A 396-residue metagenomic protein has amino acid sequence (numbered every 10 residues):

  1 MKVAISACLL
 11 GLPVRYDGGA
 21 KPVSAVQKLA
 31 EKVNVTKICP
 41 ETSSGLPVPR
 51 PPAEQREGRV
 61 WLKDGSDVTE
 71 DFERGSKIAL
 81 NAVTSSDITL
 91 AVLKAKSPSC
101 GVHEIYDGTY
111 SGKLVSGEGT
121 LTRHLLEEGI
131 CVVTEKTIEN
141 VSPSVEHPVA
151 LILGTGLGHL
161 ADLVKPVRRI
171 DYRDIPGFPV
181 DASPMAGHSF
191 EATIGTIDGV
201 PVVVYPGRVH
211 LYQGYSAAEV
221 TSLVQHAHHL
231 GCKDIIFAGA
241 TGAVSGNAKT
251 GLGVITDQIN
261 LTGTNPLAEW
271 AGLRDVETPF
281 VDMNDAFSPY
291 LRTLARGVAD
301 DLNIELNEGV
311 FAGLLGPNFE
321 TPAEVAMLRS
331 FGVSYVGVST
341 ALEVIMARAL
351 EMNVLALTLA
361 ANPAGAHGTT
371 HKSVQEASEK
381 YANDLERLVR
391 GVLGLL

Functional and structural regions predicted by a protein language model:
C8-P13, V60-V68, Y106, P201-Y215 (+1 more regions): Short, basic, glycine/proline-bearing loop/turn elements
G19-T36, E118-T122, K165-A186: Short catalytic helix/loop segments, enriched in acidic residues and glycine and frequently bearing histidine
K21-L62: Short, surface-exposed acidic-centric catalytic microdomains
S43, P52-I78, A82, K113-V141 (+2 more regions): Divalent-metal-activated hydrolytic enzyme cores
G58, V141-M283: Metabolite-binding pocket within alpha/beta catalytic cores that recognizes anionic/polar moieties
S99-C100, D107-H124, E128, F190-V200 (+1 more regions): Mid-sequence, gly/pro-rich, charge-dense loop/helix-turn segments that line enzyme active sites
V338-V374: Zn-dependent metallopeptidase/amidohydrolase metal-coordination segment
A364-L396: His/Asp/Glu-rich mid-to-C-terminal helical/loop segments that flank catalytic regions of hydrolases
